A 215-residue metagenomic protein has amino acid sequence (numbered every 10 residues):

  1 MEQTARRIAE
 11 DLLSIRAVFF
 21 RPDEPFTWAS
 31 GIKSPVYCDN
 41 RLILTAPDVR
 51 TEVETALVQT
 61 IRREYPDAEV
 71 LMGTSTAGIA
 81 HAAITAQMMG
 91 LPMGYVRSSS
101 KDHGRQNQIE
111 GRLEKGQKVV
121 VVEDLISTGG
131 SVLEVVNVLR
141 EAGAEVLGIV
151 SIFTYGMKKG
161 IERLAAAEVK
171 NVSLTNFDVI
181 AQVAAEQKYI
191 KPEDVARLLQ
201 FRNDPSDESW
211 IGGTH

Functional and structural regions predicted by a protein language model:
M1-V122, G130-H215: PRPP-associated nucleotide enzymes
